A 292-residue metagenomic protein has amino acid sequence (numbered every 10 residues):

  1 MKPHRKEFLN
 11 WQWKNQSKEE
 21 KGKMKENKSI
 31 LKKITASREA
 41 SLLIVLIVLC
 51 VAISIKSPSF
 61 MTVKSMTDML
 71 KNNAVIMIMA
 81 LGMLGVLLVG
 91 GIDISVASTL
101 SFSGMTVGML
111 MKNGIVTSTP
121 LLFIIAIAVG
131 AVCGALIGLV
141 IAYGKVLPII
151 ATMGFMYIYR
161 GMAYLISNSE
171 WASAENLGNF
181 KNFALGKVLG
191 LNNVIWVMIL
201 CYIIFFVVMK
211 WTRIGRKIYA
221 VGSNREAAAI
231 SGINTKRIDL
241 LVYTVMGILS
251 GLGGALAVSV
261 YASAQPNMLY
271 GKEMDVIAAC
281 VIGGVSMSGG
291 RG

Functional and structural regions predicted by a protein language model:
S17-A80, I115-L121, I233: Membrane-interfacial amphipathic/re-entrant helices at transmembrane-helix boundaries
I30-K33, V89-I92, G114-I115, V132-A172 (+2 more regions): Short loop segments and helix-boundary regions at transmembrane helix junctions of multi-pass inner-membrane proteins
K33, P148-W211, I238-L241, V260-L269: Transmembrane helix-bundle core of multi-pass membrane transporters and related energy-transducing complexes
A40-I44, M69, M77, S98-F102 (+6 more regions): Hydrophobic alpha-helical transmembrane segments
L42-S54, G82-L84, M156, R160-G161 (+3 more regions): Hydrophobic core segments of alpha-helical transmembrane domains in multi-pass membrane transport and ion-translocation
L49-P58, T62-I115, L139-K145, G284-R291: Single transmembrane alpha-helix segments in multi-pass membrane proteins
S118-I124, V132-I137, V188-A264: Helix-loop-helix "hairpin" substructures at the membrane interface of multi-pass membrane proteins
S250, V260-G292: Transmembrane alpha-helical segments in multi-pass inner-membrane proteins
